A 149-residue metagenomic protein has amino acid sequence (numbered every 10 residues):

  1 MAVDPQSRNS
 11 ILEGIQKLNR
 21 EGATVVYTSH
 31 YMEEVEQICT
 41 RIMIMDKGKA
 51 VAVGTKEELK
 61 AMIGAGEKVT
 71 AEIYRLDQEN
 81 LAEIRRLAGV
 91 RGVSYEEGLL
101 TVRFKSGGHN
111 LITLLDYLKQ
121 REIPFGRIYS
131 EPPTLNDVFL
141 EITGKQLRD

Functional and structural regions predicted by a protein language model:
M1-A2, E33: Short active-site loops of ABC-family nucleotide-binding domains
A2-V3, L18: Short coil-to-helix N-cap segments within the nucleotide-binding domains
D4, E36, V102-R103, L135-D137: Short secondary-structure boundary/hinge segments and terminal tails
P5-S7, H30: Helix N-cap at the start of a conserved alpha-helix in ABC-type nucleotide-binding domains
L12-K105: ABC transporter nucleotide-binding domain
S106-D149: C-terminal coupling/interaction segments
